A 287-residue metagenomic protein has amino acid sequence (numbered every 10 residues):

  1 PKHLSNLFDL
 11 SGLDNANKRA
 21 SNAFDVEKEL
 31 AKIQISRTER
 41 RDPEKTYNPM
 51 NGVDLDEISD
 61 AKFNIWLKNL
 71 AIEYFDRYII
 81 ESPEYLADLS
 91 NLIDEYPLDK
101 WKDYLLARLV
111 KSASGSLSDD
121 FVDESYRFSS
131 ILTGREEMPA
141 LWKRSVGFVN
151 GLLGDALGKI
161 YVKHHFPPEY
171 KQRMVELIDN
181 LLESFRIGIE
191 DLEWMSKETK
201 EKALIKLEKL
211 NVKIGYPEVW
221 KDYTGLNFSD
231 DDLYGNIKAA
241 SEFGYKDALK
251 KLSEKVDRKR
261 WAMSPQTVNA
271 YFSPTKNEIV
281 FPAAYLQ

Functional and structural regions predicted by a protein language model:
P1-E176, N180: Noncatalytic, helix-rich "gating/capping" subdomain that lines the substrate-entry/channel surface of large enzyme
K2, S196, F281, Q287: Active-site recognition of the HExxH zinc-binding catalytic motif
D9-A16, S184-K200: Surface-exposed helix-capping loop/turn segments at secondary-structure junctions
E29-E39, E183, I187, L210-K221: Secretory-pathway/luminal and periplasmic proteins that interact with or process carbohydrate-rich
R41, Y216-F228, Q287: Extracellular ectodomain/stalk regions of secreted and cell-surface proteins
I80-E84, L106-L109, D230-L286: Active-site-adjacent "gating/activation" loops or surface patches in catalytic cores
M174-G188, W194, A248-K251: Zn2+-dependent metallopeptidase catalytic core
D191, M195-G215: Short, well-ordered surface patches within globular domains
